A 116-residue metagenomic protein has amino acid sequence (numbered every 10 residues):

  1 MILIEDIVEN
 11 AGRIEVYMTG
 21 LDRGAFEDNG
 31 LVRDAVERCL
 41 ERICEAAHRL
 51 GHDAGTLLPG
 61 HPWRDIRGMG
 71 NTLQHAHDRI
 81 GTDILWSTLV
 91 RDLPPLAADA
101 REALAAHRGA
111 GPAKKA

Functional and structural regions predicted by a protein language model:
M1-A116: Solvent-exposed interaction patches of small proteins and small membrane subunits
